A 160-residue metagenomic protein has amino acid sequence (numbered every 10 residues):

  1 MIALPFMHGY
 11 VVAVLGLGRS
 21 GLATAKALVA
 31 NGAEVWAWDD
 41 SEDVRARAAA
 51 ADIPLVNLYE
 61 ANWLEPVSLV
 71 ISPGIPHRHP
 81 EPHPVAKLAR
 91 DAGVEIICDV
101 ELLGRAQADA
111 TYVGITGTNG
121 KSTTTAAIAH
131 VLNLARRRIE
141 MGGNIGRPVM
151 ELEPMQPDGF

Functional and structural regions predicted by a protein language model:
M1-C98, L102: N-terminal leader/targeting and accessory segments in enzymes
W63-L64, P73, H77-F160: Phosphate-binding loop of NTP-binding sites
